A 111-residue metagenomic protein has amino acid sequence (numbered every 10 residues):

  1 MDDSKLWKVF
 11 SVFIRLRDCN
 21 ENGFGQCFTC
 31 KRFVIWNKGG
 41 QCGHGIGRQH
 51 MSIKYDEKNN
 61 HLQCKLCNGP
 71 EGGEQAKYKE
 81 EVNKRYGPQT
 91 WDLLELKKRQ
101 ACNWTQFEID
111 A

Functional and structural regions predicted by a protein language model:
M1-Q26, A101-T105: Short, charged surface segments at domain edges that flank catalytic/cofactor-binding sites
M1-S4, H50, N68: Short, surface-exposed loop/turn motifs that are enriched in glycine and acidic residues and include a nearby proline
Q26-N60: Histidine-centered nuclease catalytic patch
K31-I35, N60-G87: Short Cys/His-centered divalent metal-binding micro-motifs
G73-A111: A detector for short metal-coordination/catalytic motifs
